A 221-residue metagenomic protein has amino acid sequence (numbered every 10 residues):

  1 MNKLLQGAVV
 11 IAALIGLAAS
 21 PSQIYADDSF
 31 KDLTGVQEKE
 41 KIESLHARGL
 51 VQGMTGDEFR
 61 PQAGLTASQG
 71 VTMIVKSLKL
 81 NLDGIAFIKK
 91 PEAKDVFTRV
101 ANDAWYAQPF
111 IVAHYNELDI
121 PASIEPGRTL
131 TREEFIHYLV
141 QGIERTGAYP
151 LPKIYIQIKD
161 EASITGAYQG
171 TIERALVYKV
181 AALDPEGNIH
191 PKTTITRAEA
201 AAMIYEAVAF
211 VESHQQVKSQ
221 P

Functional and structural regions predicted by a protein language model:
N2-L5, I11-Q37, Q52-S68, V75-W105 (+4 more regions): Feature responds to low-complexity, polar/acidic, surface-exposed segments characteristic of secreted/exported proteins
H46, H114-Y115, L176: Alpha-helix C-terminal capping/helix-coil junction sites
G49, K179: Phosphate/pyrophosphate-binding loop motifs in nucleotide- or prenyl diphosphate-using proteins
Q108: Conserved active-site-adjacent core of cysteine acyl-enzyme catalytic domains
R197-E199, I204: Non-catalytic cell-wall polysaccharide-engagement segments
